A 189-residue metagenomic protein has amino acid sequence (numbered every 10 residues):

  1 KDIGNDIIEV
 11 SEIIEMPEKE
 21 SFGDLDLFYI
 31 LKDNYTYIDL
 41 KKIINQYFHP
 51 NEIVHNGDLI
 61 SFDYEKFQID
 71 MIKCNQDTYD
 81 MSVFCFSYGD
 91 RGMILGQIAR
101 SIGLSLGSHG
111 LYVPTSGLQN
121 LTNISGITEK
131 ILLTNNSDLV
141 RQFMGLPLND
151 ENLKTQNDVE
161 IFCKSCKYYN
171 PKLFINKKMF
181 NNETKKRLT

Functional and structural regions predicted by a protein language model:
K1, Y29-D70: Metal-dependent nucleotidyltransferase catalytic core
K1-I38: Active-site nucleotide-donor binding segment shared across nucleotidyl transfer reactions
D2-D6, I43-Y47, I98-I102: Generic non-transmembrane alpha-helical segments
I13-D24, L59, Q68-D70, G92-G96: Residue-level signal for functionally critical sites in structured catalytic/ligand-binding pockets
I13-P17, P50, S87: Short, flexible coil/linker segments at or flanking structured domains
D63-E65, I72-T189: Catalytic cores of NTP-dependent nucleotidyl/adenyl transfer enzymes across multiple folds
